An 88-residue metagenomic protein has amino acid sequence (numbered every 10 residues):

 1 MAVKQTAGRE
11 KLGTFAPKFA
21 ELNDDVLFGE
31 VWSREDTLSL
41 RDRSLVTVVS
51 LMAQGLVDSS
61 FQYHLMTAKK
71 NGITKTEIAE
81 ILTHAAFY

Functional and structural regions predicted by a protein language model:
M1-R43, A53, Q62, M66-N71: Acidic, glycine/proline-rich low-complexity segments that act as flexible tails and inter-domain linkers
N23, L27, L45-S50, I81-A86: Short alpha-helical scaffolding segments that buttress acidic/His motifs in well-ordered protein cores
D42-L45, K75-A79: Short runs of predominantly hydrophobic/aromatic residues within well-ordered alpha helices that form helix-helix
L51, L56-F61, L65-K69, T76-H84: A structural feature that tracks compact, well-ordered secondary-structure segments with a strong bias toward
